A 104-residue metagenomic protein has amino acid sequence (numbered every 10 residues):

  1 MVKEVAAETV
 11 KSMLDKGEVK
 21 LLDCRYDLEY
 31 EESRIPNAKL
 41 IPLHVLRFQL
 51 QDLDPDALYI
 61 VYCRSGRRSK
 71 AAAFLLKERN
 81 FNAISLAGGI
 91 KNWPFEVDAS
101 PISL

Functional and structural regions predicted by a protein language model:
M1-K20, D27-L58, R67-L104: Rhodanese-like catalytic fold shared by cysteine-dependent sulfurtransferases and DSP/PTP-type phosphatases
Y62-C63: Short, surface-exposed ligand- or partner-binding patches at beta-edge/loop junctions that are enriched in aromatics
